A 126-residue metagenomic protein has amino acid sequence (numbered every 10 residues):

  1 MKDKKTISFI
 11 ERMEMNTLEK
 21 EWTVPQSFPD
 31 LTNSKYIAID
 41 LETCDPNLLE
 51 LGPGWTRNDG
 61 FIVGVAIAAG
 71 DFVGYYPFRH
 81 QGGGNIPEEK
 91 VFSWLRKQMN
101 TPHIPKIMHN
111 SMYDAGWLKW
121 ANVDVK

Functional and structural regions predicted by a protein language model:
K2-K126: Conserved RNase H-like, two-metal-ion catalytic cores of nucleic-acid enzymes
